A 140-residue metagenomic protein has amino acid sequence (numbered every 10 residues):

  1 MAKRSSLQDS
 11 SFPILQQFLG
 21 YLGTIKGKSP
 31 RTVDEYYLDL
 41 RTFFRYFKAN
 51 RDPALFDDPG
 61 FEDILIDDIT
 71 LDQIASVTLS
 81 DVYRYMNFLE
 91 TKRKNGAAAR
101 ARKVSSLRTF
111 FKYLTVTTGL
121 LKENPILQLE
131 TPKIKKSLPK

Functional and structural regions predicted by a protein language model:
A2-S5, Q16-R31, L40-L138: N-terminal core-binding DNA-recognition domain of tyrosine recombinases/integrases
S6-S10: A detector for short, charged/polar N-terminal pre-domain segments
P13: Gly/serine-rich nucleotide phosphate-binding loop at the start of the catalytic core of nucleotide/ADP-ribose-handling
